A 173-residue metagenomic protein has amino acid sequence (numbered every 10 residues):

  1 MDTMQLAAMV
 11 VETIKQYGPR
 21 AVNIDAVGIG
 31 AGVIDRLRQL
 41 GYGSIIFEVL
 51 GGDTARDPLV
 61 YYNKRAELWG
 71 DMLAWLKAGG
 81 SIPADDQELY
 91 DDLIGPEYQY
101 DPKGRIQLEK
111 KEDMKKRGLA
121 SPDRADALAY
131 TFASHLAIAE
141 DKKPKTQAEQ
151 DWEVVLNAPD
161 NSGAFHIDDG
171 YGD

Functional and structural regions predicted by a protein language model:
M1-R105, Q150-D173: Mg2+-dependent endonuclease catalytic cores in nucleic-acid-processing enzymes, primarily RNase H-like
D86-A148: Charge-patterned, long linear interaction tracts outside catalytic cores
